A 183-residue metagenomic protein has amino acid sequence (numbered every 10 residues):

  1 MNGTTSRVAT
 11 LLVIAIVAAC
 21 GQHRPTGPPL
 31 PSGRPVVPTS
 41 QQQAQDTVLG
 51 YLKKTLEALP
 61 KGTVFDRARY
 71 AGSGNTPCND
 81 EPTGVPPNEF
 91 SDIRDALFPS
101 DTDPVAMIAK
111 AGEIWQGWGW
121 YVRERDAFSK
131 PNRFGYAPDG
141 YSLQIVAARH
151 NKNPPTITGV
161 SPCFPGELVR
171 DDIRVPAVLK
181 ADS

Functional and structural regions predicted by a protein language model:
M1-A9: Bacterial N-terminal signal peptides that target proteins for export
I16-A19: C-terminal motif of bacterial Sec signal peptides marking the signal peptidase cleavage site
G21-R24: Bacterial signal peptide processing site
G27-Q43, N79-E113: Terminal, regulation- and interaction-focused segments at domain boundaries
Q43-D92: Compositionally biased P/S/T/G-rich terminal and signal peptide-adjacent segments that lie outside catalytic cores
L49-E57, G140-S183: Extracellularly exposed regions in secreted/surface proteins, prominently low-complexity, repeat-rich
L52-A58, T102-V122: Amphipathic alpha-helical segments
E113, W118-Q144: A cross-family detector of function-defining hotspots
